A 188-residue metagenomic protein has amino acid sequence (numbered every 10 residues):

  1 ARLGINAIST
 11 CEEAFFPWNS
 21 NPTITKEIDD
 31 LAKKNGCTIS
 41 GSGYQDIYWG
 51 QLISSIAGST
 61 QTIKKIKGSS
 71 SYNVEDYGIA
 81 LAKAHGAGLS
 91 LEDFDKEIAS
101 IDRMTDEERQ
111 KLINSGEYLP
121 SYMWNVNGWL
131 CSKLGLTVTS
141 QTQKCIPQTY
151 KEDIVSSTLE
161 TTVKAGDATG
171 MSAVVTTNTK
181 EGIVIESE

Functional and structural regions predicted by a protein language model:
R2-N6, T10-C37: Rossmann-fold NAD(P)-binding glycine/threonine-rich loop
A7-T10, I39-S42, K67-G68, S140-Q141: General beta-strand structural signal in soluble alpha/beta enzymes
C11-F15, Y44-Q45, S71: Short, ordered loop/turn segments at secondary-structure junctions
F16-P17, Y48-W49, P147: Short secondary-structure capping/turn micro-motifs that flank functional sites
N19-S20, Q51-L52, Y150: Short Asp/Glu-rich motifs
T25-D29, S54, N127: Short amphipathic alpha-helical segments and helix-helix/interface helices
I47-S59: Alpha-helical support elements that line or immediately flank enzyme active sites and cofactor-binding pockets
G58-E188: Active-site-lining helix/loop region of Rossmann-like oxidoreductase modules
